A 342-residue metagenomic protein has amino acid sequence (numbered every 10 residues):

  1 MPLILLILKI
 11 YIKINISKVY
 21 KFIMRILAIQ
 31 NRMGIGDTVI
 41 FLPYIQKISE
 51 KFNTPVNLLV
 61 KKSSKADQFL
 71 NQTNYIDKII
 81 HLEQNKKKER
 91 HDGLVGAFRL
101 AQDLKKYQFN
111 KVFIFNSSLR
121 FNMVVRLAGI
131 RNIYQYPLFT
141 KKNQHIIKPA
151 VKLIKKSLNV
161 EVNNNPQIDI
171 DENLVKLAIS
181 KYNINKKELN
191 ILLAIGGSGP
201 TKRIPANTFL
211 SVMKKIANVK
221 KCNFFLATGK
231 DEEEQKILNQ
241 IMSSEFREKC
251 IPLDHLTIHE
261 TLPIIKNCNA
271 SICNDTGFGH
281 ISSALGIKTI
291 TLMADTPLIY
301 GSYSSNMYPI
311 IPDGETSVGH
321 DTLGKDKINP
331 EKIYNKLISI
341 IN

Functional and structural regions predicted by a protein language model:
P2-N342: Catalytic machinery of carbohydrate-active enzymes, primarily nucleotide-sugar-dependent glycosyltransferases
